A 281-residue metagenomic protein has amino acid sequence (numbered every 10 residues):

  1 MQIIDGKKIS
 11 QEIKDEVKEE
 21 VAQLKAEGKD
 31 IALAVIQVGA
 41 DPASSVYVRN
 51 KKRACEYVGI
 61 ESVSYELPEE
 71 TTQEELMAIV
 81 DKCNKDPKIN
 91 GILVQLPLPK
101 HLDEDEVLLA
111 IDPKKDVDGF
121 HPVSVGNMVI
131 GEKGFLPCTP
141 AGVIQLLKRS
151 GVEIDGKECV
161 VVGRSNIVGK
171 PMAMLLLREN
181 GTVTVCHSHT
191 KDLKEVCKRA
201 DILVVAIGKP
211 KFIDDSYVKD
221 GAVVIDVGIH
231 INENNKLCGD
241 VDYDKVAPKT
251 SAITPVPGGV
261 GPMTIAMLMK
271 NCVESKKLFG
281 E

Functional and structural regions predicted by a protein language model:
M1-K29: Positively charged, low-complexity intrinsically disordered leader regions
I31-G39: Short beta-strand segments enriched in small/hydrophobic residues
L33, C55-E69, V183-V185: Short beta-strand elements in bilobed, periplasmic/extracellular small-molecule ligand-binding domains
G39, V63-Q73, S188-T190: Short beta->alpha junction loops
A40-K52, G134-V223, V227, K236-A247: Glycine-rich phosphate/diphosphate-binding loop of Rossmann-like nucleotide-binding domains
E75-P87: Short, well-structured alpha-helical segments in soluble
L93-I154: Anion-binding alpha/beta catalytic cores of soluble intermediary-metabolism enzymes, centered on
E104-H121, V125, G228-G280: Rossmann-fold NAD(P)-binding glycine/threonine-rich loop
